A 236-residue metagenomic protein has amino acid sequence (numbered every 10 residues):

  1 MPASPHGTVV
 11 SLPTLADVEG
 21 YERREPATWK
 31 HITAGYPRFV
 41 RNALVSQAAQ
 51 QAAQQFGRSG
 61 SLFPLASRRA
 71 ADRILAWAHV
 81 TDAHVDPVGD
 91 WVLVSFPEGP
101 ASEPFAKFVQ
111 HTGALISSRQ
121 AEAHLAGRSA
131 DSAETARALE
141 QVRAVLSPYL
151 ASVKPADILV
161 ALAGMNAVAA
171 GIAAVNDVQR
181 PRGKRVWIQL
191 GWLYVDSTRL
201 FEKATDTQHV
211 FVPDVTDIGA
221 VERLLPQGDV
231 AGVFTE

Functional and structural regions predicted by a protein language model:
M1-N166, A170, A174-D177, L190-A204 (+2 more regions): Conserved N-terminal alpha-helix of the aminotransferase class I/II PLP-enzyme fold
R185, A231: Conserved acidic residues
D206-T207, D229: Short glycine/proline-enriched coil/turn segments at helix->beta-strand junctions
V215: Catalytic core of soluble alpha/beta enzymes
I218-D229: Short amphipathic alpha-helix with an adjacent loop that forms part of the alpha/beta core around
